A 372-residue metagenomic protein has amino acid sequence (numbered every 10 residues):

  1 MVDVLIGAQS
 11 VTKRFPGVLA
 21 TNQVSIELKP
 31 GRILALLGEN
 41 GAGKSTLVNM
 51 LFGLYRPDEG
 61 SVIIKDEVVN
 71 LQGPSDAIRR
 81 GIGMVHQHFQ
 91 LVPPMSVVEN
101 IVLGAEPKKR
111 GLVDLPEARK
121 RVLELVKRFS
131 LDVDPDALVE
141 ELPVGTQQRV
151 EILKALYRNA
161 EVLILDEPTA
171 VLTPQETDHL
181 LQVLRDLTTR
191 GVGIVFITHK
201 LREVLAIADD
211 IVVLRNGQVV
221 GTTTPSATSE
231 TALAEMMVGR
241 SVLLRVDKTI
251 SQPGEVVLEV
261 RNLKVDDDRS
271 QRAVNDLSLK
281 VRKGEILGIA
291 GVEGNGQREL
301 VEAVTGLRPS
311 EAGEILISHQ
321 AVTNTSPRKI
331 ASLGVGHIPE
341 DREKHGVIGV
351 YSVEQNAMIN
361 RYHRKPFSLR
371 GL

Functional and structural regions predicted by a protein language model:
V2-L372: Glycine-rich phosphate-binding loops of nucleotide-dependent enzymes
